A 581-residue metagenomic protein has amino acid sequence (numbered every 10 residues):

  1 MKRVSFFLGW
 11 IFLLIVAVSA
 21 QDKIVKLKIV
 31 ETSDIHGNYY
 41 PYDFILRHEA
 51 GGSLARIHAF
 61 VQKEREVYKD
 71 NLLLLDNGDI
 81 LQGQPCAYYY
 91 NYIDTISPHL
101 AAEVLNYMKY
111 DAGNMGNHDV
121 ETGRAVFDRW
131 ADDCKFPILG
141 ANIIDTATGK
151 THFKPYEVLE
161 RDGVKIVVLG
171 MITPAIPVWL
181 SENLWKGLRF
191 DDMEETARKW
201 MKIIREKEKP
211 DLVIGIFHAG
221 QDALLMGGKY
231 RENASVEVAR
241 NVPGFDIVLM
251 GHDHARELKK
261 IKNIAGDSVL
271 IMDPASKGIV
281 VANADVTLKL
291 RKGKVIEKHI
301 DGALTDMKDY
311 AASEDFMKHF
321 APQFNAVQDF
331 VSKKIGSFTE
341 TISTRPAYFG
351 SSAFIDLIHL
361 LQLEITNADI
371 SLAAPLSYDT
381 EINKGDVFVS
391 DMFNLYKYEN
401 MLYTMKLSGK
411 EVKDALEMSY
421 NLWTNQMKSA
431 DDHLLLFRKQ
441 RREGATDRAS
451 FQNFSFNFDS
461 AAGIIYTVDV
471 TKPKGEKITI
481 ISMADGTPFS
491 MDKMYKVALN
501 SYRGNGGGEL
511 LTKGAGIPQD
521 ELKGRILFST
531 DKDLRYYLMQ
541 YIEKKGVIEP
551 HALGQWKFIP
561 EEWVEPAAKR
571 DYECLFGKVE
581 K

Functional and structural regions predicted by a protein language model:
M1-K23: Bacterial Sec-dependent N-terminal signal peptides
L8, Y68, L72, L224 (+4 more regions): Secondary-structure transition/capping residues
G9-W10, D222-A223, D469: Short, charged, low-hydrophobicity "junction" segments
Q21-D309, F349-L361, S371, S529-T530: Acidic, metal/ion-coordinating pockets
D22-K28, T32, N38-R47, G51-K63 (+6 more regions): Catalytic centers of hydrolytic enzymes
